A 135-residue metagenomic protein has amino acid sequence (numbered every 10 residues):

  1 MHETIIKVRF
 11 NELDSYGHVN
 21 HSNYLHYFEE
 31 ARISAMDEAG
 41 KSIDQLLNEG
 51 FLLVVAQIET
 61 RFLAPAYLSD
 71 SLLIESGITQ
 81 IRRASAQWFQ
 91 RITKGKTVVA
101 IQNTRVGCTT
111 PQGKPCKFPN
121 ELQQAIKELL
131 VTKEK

Functional and structural regions predicted by a protein language model:
M1-S34: Catalytic strand-loop segment that frames the active site of acyl-thioester-processing enzymes
H2-T4, D37, Y67-L68, T79-K135: HotDog/MaoC-like acyl-thioester-processing domains
I5-R9, R61, G107: Generic structural detector for well-ordered beta-strands
E30-Q45: Short beta-strand/loop turn elements enriched in aromatics
L46-L53: Short, basic/aromatic beta-hairpin or loop at an interaction surface
A56-F62, I74-E75, W88-F89: Short structured motifs
